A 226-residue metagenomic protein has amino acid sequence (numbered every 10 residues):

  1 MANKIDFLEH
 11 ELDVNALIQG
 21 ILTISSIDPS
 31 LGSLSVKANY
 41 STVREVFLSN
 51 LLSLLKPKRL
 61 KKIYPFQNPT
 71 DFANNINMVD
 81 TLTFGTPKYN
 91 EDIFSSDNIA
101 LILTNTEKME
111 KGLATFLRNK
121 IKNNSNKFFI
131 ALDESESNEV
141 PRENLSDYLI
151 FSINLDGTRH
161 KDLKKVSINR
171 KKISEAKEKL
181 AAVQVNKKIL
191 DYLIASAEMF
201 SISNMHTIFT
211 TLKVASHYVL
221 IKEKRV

Functional and structural regions predicted by a protein language model:
A2-R159: Conserved ASCE/P-loop NTPase catalytic core
H10, V14, S41, N186 (+2 more regions): Alpha-helix N-cap/helix-initiation sites
A16-Q19, Y192, T210-V214: Amphipathic alpha-helical interaction segments
S30, K171-E175, L212-V214: Short acidic (Asp/Glu) and glycine-rich catalytic loops that position anionic groups and cofactors
S125-F200: Phosphate-sensing "switch" segment of ASCE/P-loop ATPases
S196-V226: C-terminal helical "lid" subdomain and adjoining coupling/linker elements of P-loop NTPases
